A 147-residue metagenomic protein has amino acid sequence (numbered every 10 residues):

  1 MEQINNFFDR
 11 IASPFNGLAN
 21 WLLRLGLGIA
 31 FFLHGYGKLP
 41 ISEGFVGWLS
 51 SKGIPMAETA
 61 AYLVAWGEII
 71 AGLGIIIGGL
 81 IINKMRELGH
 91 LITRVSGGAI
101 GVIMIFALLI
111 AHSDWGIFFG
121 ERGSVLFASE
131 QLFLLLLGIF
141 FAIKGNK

Functional and structural regions predicted by a protein language model:
M1-P40, T59-W66, I70-K147: Extended, low-polarity transmembrane helix blocks
L39-T59: Membrane-interface interhelical connector segments
